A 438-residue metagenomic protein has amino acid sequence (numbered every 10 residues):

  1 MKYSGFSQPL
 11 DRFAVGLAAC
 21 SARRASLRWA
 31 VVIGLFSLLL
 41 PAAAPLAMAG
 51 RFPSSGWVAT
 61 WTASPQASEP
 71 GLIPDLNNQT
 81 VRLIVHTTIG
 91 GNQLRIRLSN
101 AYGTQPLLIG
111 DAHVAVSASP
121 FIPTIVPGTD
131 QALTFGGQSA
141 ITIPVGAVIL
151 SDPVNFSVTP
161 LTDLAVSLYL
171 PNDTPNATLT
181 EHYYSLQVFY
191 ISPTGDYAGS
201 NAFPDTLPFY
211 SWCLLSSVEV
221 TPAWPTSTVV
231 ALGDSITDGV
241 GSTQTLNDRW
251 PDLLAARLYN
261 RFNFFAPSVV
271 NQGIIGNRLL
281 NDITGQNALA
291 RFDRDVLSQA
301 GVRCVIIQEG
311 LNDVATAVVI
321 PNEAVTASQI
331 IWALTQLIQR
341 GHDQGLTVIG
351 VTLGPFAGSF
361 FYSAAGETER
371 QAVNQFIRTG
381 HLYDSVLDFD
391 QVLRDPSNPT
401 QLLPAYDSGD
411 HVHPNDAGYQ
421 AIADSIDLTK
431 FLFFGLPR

Functional and structural regions predicted by a protein language model:
M1-A25: N-terminal secretory signal peptides that target proteins for export/translocation
G5, G34-L35, L46-L232, S242-Q244 (+2 more regions): N-terminal secretory targeting modules
A30-A42: Bacterial N-terminal signal peptides
T80, C213, P251-L258, T284-A300 (+1 more regions): Alpha-helical scaffolding within the catalytic cores of extracellular/periplasmic polymer-degrading hydrolases
R95, T228-G233, T237, P267-G273 (+5 more regions): Structural recognition of the beta-strand scaffold that forms the well-ordered cores of secreted hydrolase catalytic
T226-P251, I275-R278: Catalytic nucleophile-elbow at a beta strand-turn-alpha helix junction centered on a G-D-S/GDSL motif, marking
S242, I274-Q329: Oxyanion-hole/transition-state-stabilizing segment in secreted/luminal serine hydrolases and related acyltransferases
L289, A315, G354-R438: Catalytic His-Asp segment of secreted/periplasmic serine-dependent ester chemistry enzymes
